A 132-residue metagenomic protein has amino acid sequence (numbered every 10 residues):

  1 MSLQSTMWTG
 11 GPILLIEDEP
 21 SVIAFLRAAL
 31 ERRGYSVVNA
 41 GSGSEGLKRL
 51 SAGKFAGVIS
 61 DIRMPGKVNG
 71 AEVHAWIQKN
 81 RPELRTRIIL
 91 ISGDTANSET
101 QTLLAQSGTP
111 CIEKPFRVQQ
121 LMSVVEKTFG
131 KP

Functional and structural regions predicted by a protein language model:
M1-L14, K79, L84, Q101 (+2 more regions): Non-catalytic signal-transmission and effector/linker regions of two-component phosphorelay proteins
E17: Conserved acidic carboxylate
A24-R32: Charged docking surfaces used in two-component/phosphorelay signaling
G34-G41, R49: Short hydrophobic/Thr-rich beta-strand motif most characteristic of the beta2 strand and flanking loop of CheY-like
A40-S44, G70: Conserved Asp/Asn-Gly motif in the active-site loop of CheY-like receiver
K48, N69-L84: Short amphipathic alpha-helix used as the core "switch/output" element in two-component signaling
D61-I62: Active-site residues of response regulator receiver
I89-S92: Hydrophobic/aromatic residues positioned on beta-strands within the core alpha/beta folds
